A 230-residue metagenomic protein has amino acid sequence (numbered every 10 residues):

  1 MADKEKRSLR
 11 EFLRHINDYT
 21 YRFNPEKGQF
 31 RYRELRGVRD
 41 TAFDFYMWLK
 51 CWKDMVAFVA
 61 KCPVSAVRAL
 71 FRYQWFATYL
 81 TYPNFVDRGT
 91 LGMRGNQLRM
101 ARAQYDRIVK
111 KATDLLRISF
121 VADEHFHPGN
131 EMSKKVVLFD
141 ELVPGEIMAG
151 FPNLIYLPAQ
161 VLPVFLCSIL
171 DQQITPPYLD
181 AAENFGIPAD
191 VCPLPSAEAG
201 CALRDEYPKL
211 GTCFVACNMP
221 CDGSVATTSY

Functional and structural regions predicted by a protein language model:
M1-Y230: An N-terminal assembly and electron-transfer interface module characteristic of large anaerobic redox and radical
